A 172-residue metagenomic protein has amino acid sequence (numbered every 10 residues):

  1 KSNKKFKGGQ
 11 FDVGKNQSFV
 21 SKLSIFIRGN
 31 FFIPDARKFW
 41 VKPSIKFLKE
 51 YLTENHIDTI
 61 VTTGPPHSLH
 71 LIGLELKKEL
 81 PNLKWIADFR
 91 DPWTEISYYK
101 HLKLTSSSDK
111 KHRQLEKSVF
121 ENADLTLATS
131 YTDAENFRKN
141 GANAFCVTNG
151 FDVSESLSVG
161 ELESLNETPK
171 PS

Functional and structural regions predicted by a protein language model:
K1-K42, E50-Y51: A conserved catalytic-core segment of Leloir-type glycosyltransferases
L48-L69, L83-I86: Short N-terminal targeting/anchoring amphipathic segment
T59, E75-S97: Active-site proximal beta-strand in glycosyltransferases
H67, P169-S172: Charged active-site motifs of nucleotide-sugar-dependent glycosyltransferases
S68-L71, E75, E79, W93-T94 (+1 more regions): Membrane-proximal helix-turn-helix segments that form the acceptor-binding/catalytic region of lipid-linked
E121-S130, F145: A short beta-strand/loop micro-motif in the catalytic core of glycosyltransferases that engages the nucleotide-sugar
Y131-T132, G150: Carbohydrate-associated surface elements
F151-E167: Acidic anion/phosphate-binding donor-loop and adjacent secondary structure in glycosyltransferase catalytic cores
